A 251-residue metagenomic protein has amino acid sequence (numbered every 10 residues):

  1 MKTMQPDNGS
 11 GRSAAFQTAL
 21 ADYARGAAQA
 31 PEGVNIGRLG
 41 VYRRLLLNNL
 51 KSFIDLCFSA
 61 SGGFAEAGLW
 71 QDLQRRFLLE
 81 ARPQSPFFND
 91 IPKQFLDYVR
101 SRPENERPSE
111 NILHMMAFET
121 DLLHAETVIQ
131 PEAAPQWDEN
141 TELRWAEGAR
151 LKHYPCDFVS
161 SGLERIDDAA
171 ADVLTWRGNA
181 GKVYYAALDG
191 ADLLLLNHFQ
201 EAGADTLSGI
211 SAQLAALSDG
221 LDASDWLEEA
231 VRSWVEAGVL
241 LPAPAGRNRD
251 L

Functional and structural regions predicted by a protein language model:
M1-E126: N-terminal, charged low-complexity regulatory/assembly segments
L79-E80, L214-L217: Conserved short loop/turn motifs at secondary-structure junctions
L79-L193: Hydrophobic packing positions characteristic of elongated beta-solenoid/beta-helix-type spike/fiber shafts
H198-G203: Short helix-to-turn junction characteristic of helix-turn-helix DNA-binding domains, especially the helix
A204-A215: Short acidic, hydrophobic short linear motifs in intrinsically disordered regions
G220-S233: Short amphipathic alpha-helical interaction segments
V235-G246: A short, conserved structural fragment
R247-L251: Minor-groove-contacting beta-hairpin "wing" of winged helix-turn-helix DNA-binding domains
